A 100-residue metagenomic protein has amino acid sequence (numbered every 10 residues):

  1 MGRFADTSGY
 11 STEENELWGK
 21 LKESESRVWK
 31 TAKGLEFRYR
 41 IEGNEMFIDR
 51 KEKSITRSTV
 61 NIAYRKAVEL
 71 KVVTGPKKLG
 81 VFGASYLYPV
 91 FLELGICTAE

Functional and structural regions predicted by a protein language model:
M1-E100: Intrinsically disordered, charged low-complexity linkers and terminal tails that flank or connect structured domains
